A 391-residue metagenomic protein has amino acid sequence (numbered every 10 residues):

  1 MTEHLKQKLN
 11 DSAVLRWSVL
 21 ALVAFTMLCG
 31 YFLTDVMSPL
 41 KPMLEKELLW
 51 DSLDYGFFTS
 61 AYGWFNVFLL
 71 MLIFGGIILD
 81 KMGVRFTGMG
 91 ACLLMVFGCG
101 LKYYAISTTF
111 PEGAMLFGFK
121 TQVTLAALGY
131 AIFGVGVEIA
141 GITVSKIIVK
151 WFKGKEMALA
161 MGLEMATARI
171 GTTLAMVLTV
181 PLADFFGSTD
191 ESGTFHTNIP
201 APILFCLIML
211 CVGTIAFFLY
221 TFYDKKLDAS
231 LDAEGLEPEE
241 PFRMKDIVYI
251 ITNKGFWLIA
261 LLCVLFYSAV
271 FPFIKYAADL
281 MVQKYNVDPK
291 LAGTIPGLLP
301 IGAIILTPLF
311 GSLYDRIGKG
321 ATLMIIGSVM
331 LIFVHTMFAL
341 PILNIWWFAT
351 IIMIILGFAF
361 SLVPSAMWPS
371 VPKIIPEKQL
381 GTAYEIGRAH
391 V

Functional and structural regions predicted by a protein language model:
T2-A13, D224-I259: Juxtamembrane intracellular "pre-TM" segments in multi-pass secondary transporters
M37-K41, N253-T307, P364, W368: Extracytoplasmic gate region of multi-pass secondary transporters
L69-V84, L306-K319: Helix-to-loop junctions at the C-terminal end of transmembrane segments in multipass secondary transporters
L93-G118, V329-L343: C-terminal ends and interior cores of transmembrane alpha-helices in multi-pass membrane transporters/permeases
V123, G129-T167: Cytoplasmic helix-loop-helix junction between adjacent transmembrane helices in 12-TM secondary transporters
P200-L219: Symmetry-related core transmembrane helices of the 12-TM Major Facilitator Superfamily/SLC fold
G320-S370: C-terminal transmembrane helical hairpin of 12-TM major facilitator-type secondary transporters
E377-H390: A late C-terminal transmembrane helix in Major Facilitator Superfamily
